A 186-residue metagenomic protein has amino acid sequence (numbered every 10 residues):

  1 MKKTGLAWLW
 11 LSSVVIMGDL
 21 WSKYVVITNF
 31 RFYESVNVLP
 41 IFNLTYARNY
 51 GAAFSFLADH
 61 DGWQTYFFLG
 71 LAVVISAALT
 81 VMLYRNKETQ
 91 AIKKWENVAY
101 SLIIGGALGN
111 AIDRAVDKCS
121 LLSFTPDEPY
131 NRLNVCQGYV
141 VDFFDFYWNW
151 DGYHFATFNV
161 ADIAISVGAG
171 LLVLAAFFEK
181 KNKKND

Functional and structural regions predicted by a protein language model:
M1-D186: Alpha-helical transmembrane bundles and membrane-interface segments of multipass inner-membrane proteins
